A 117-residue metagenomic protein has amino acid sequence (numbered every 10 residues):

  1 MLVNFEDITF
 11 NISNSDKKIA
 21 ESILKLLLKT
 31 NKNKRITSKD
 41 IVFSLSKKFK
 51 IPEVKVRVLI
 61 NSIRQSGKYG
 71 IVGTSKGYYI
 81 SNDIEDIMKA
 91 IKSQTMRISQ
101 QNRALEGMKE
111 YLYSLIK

Functional and structural regions predicted by a protein language model:
M1-K29: Short alpha-helical segments that sit at the start of domains
K32-S44: Short acidic, hydrophobic short linear motifs in intrinsically disordered regions
V42-E53: Short helix-coil junctions and helix-kink-helix linkers
V56-L59, I63-S66: DNA major-groove recognition helices of helix-turn-helix
R64-S75: A short, conserved structural fragment
T74-N82: Minor-groove-contacting beta-hairpin "wing" of winged helix-turn-helix DNA-binding domains
D86-M108: Short, amphipathic alpha-helical interaction segments positioned at domain boundaries
M108-K117: Exposed, interaction-prone assembly regions rather than primary DNA-binding/catalytic cores
